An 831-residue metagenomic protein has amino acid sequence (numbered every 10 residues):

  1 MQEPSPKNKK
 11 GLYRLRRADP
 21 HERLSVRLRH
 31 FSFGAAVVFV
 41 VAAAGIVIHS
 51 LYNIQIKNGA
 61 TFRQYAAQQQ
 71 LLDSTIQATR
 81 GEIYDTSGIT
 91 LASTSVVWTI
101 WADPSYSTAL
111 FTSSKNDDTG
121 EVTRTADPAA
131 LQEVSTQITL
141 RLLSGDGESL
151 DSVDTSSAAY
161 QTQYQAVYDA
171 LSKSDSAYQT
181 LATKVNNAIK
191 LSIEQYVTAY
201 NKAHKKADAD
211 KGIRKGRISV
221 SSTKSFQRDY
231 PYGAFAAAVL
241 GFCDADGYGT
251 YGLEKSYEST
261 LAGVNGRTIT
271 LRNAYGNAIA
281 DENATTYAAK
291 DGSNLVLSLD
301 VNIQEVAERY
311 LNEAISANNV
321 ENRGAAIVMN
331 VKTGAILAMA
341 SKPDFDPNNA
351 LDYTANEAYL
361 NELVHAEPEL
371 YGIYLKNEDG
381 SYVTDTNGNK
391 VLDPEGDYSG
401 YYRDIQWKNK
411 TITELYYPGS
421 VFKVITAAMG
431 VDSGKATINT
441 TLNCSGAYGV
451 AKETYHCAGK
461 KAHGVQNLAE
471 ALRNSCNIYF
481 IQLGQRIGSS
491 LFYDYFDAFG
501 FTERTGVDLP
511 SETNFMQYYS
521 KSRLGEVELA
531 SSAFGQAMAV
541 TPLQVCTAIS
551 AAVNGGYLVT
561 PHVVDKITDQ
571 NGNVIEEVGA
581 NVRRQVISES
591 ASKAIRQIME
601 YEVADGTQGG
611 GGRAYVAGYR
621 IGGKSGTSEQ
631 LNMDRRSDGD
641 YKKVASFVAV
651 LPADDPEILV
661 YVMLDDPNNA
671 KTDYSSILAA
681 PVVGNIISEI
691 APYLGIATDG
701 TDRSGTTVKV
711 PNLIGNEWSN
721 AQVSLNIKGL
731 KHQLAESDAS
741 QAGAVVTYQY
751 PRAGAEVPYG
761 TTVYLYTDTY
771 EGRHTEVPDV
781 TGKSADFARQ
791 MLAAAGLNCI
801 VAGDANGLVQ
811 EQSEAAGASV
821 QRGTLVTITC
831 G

Functional and structural regions predicted by a protein language model:
M1-V391, L415, S490-D497, V616-A617 (+3 more regions): Periplasmic/cell-envelope proteins involved in peptidoglycan metabolism and beta-lactam response
I76-T79, T86, S93-V97, S176 (+25 more regions): Extracytoplasmic
A78, T125-E133, T183-N187, G247-Y251 (+15 more regions): Soluble non-cytosolic domains of exported or imported proteins
A92, W98, N273-Y287, K332-V421 (+1 more regions): Beta-lactam-recognizing serine transpeptidase/beta-lactamase-like catalytic domain environment
T139-E148, T198, D244, A262 (+12 more regions): Sec-exported extracytoplasmic/periplasmic mature domains
L150-A170, V320-T333, N443-S445, P510-T513 (+4 more regions): Acidic/histidine-enriched alpha-helical segments
V578, G618, N632, V662-G831: Ligand-recognition elements built from short beta-strands and adjacent flexible loops
